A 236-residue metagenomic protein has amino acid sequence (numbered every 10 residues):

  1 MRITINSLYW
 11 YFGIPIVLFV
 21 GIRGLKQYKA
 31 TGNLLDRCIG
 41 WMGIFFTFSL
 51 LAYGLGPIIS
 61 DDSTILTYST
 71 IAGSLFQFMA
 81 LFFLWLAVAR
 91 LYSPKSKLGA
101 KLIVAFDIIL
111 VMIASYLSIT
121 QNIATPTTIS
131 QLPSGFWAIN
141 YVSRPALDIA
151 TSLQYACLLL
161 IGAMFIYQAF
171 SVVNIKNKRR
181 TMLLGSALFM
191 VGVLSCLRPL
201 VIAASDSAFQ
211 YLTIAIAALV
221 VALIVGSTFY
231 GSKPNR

Functional and structural regions predicted by a protein language model:
R2-I14, I113-M164: Extracellular-loop-to-transmembrane junctions of the mid-late helices
T4-V17, L35-I113, T151, S207-A222: Individual alpha-helical transmembrane segments in multi-pass integral membrane proteins
L18-L25, F83-R90, P145-I175, I224-F229: Alpha-helical transmembrane segments in multipass membrane proteins, preferentially the mid-helix core
G21-W41: Membrane-interface helix-loop junction between the first two transmembrane segments
G32-R37, A100-A105, N140-A150, A163-L188: Membrane-helix boundary/juxtamembrane motif in polytopic membrane proteins
G54-S63, S118-T125, C196-S205: Juxtamembrane "helix-exit" motif on the non-cytosolic side of transmembrane helices
I58-D61, A89-L91, N122-T127, F229-R236: A cytosolic-side transmembrane-helix exit/cap motif
C157-R236: C-terminal transmembrane-bundle signature of multipass membrane proteins, characterized by strong activation on
